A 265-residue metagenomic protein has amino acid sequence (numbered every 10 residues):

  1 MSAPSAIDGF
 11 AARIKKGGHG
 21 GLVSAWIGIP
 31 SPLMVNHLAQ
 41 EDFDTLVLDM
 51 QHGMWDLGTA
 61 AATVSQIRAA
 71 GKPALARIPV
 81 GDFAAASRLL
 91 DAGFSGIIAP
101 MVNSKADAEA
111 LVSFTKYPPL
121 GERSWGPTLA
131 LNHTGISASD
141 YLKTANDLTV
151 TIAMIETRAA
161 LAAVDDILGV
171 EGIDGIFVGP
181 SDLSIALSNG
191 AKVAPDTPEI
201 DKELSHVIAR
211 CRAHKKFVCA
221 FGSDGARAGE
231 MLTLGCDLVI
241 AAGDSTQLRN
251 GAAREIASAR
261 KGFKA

Functional and structural regions predicted by a protein language model:
M1-A265: Expand to "…catalyze enediolate/carbanion chemistry for C-C bond making/breaking, isomerization, decarboxylation
